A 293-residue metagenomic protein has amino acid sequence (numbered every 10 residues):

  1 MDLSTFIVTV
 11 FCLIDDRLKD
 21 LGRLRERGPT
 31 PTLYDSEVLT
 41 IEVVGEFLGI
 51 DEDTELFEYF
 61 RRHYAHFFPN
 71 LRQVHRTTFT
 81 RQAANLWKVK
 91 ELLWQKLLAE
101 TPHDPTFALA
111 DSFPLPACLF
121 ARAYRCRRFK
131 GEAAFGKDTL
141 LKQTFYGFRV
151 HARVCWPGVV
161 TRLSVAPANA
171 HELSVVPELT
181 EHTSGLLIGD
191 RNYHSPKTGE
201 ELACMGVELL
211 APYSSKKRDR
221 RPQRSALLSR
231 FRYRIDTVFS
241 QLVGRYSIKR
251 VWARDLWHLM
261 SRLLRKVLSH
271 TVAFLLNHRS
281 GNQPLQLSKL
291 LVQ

Functional and structural regions predicted by a protein language model:
M1-Q293: Short alpha-helical elements
